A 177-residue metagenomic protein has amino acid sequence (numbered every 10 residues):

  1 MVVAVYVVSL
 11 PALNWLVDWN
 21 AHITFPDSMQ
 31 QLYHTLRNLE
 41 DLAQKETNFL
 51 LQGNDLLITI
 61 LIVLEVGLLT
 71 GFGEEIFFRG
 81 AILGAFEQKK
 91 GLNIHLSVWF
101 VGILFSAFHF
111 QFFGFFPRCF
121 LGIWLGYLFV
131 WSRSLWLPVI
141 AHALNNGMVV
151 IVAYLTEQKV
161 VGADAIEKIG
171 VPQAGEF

Functional and structural regions predicted by a protein language model:
M1-A4, I60-L64, H95-F100, F115-F116 (+1 more regions): Hydrophobic alpha-helical transmembrane segments
M1-L69: Juxtamembrane helix-loop-helix connectors linking adjacent transmembrane helices in multi-pass membrane enzymes
H22-L36, I140-E157: Juxtamembrane non-transmembrane "cap" segments at the membrane-aqueous interface of multi-pass membrane proteins
L64, F116-W124, L144, M148: Membrane-embedded alpha-helical segments of multi-pass membrane proteins, especially the transmembrane helices
V66, T70, I94-H109: Small-polar-interrupted transmembrane alpha-helices in polytopic inner-membrane proteins
G73-F100, V130-S134: Membrane-interface helix/loop boundary segments of multi-pass membrane proteins
F100-L104, F120, I140, L144: Hydrophobic residues within alpha-helical transmembrane segments of multi-pass solute transporters/permease subunits
A143-F177: C-terminal membrane module of polytopic membrane proteins
